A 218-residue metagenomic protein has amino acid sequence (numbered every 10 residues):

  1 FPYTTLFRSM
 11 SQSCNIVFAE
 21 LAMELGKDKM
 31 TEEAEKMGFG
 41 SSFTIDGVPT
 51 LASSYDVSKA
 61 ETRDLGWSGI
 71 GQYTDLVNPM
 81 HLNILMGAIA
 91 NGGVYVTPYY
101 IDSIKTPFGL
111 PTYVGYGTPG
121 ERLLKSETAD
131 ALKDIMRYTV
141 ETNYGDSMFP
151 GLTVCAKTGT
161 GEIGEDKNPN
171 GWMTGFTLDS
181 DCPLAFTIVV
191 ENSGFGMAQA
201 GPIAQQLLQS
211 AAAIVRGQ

Functional and structural regions predicted by a protein language model:
F1-V190: Beta-lactam-recognizing serine transpeptidase/beta-lactamase-like catalytic domain environment
Q12, Q72, M173, Q199 (+2 more regions): Residue-identity detector for glutamine
N78-I84, Q199-Q206: Short amphipathic alpha-helical face segments that pack within enzyme cores and frequently flank/anchor catalytic
P111-Y113, G117, I203-Q218: Short, gly/Ser/Thr-rich active-site loops of penicillin-recognizing serine hydrolases
L124, N192-A200: Short alpha-helix boundary/capping segments
P183, F195-M197, I214: Intrinsically disordered, low-complexity acidic/polar segments
